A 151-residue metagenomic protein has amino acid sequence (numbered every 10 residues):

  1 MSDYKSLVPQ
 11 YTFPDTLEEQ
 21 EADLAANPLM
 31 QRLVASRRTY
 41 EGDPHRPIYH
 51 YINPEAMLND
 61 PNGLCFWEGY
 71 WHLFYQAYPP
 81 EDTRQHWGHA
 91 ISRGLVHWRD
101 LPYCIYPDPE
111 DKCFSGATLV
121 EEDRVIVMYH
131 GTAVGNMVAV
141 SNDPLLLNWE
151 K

Functional and structural regions predicted by a protein language model:
M1-K151: Beta-rich carbohydrate-recognition and catalytic domains
